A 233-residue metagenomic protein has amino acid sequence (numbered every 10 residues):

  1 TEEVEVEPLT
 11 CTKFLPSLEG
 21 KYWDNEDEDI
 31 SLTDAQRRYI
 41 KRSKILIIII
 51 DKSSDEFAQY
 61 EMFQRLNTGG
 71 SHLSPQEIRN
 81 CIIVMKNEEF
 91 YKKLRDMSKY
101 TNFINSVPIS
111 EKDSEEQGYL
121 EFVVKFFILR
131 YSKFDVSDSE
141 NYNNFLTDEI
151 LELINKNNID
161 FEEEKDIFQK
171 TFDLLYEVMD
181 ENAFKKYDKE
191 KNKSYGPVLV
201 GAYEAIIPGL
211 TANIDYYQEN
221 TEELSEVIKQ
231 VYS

Functional and structural regions predicted by a protein language model:
E2-N144, Q218: Basic- and aromatic-enriched surface patches that contact anionic nucleotides/nucleic acids
Y119-S233: C-terminal subdomains that position terminal phosphate/3'-OH groups for nucleotidyl transfer/ligation, primarily on
